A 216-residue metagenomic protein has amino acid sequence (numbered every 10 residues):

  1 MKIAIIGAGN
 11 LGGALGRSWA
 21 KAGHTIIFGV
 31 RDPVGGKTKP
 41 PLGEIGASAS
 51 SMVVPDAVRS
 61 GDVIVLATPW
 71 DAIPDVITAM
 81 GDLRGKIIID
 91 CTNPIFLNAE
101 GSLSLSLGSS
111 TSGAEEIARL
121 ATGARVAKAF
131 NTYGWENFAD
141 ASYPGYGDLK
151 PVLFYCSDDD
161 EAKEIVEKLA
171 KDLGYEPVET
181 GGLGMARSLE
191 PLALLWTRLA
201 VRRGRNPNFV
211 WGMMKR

Functional and structural regions predicted by a protein language model:
M1-E44: NAD(P)+-binding Rossmann beta1-loop-alpha1 motif at the extreme N-terminus of oxidoreductases
G23, S60-D62, A124: Short, well-ordered alpha-helix to beta-strand connector turns
I45-G101: Rossmann-like NAD(P)-binding element
S51, R125-A129, V178-T180: General beta-strand structural signal in soluble alpha/beta enzymes
A79-G85, A121, G145-G147: Short, conserved loop/helix-junction motifs that constitute active-site signature segments in enzyme catalytic cores
C91-P144: Rossmann-fold NAD(P)-binding glycine/threonine-rich loop
D148-R216: Active-site-lining helix/loop region of Rossmann-like oxidoreductase modules
